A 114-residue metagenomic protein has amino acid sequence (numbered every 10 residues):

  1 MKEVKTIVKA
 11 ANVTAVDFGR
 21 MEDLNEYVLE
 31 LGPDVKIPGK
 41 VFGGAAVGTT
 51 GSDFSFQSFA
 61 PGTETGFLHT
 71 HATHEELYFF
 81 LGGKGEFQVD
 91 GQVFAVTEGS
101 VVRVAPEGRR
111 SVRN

Functional and structural regions predicted by a protein language model:
M1-G51, P61: A short, N-terminal "cap"/entry segment at the start of jelly-roll beta-barrel domains of the cupin/DSBH fold
G44-A46, G66-H71, R113-N114: Short histidine-centered beta-strand/loop micro-motifs that create catalytic or ligand/metal-coordination sites
T50, Q88-Q92: Short strand-coil-strand connectors
T50-S55, G66, E76, G83 (+1 more regions): A generic structural signal for short beta-strands and their flanking turns/coil linkers
F56-P61, T70-Q88: Short, conserved beta-strand element in jelly-roll/cupin
F67, F87-Q88, V104, R110-N114: Short beta-strand His + acidic residue motifs that chelate non-heme Fe in jelly-roll/DSBH and cupin folds
E75, F94, R110: Glycine-centered loop/turn positions within well-structured domains that cap or flank conserved ligand/cofactor-binding
G91-E107: Short acidic-glycine-tyrosine-enriched beta hairpin
